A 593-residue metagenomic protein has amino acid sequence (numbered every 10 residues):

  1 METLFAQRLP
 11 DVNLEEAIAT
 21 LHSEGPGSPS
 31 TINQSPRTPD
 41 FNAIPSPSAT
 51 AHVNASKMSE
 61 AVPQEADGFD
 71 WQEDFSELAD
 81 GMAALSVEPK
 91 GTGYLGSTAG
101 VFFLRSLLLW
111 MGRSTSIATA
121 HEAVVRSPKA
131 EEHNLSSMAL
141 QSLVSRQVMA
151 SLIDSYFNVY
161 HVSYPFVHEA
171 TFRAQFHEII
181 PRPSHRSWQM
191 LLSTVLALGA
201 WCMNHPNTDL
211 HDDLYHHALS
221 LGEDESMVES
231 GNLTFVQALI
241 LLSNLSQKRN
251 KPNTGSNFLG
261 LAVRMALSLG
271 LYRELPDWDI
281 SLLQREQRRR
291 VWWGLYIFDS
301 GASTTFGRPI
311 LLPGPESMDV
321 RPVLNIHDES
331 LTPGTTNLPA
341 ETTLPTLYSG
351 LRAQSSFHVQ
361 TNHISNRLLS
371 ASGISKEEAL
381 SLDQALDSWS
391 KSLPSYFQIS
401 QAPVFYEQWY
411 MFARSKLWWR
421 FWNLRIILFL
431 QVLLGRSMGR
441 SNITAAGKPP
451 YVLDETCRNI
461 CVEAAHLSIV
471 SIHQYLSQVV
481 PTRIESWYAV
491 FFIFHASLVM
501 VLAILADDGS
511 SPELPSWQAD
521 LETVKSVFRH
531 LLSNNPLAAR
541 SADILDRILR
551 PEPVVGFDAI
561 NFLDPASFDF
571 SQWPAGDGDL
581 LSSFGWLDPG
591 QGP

Functional and structural regions predicted by a protein language model:
M1-H161, R186, M190, D209 (+1 more regions): Intrinsic, low-complexity transcriptional activation domains
E65-F69, E73, D80, L85-R126 (+6 more regions): Fungal transcription factor middle regulatory core
G68, D74-E88, T92, E485 (+2 more regions): Intrinsically disordered, low-complexity transcriptional activation domains
L107-L108, G112-S114, T119-T234, L241-K251 (+8 more regions): C-terminal transcriptional activation/regulatory domains of eukaryotic transcription factors
L214-H217, L221, F258, M265 (+5 more regions): Alpha-helical solenoid repeat scaffolds, predominantly canonical TPR units
N232-I240, E286-R289, L351-H358, Y410-Q431 (+5 more regions): Amphipathic alpha-helical protein-interaction segments enriched in hydrophobic
R249-M265: Classical protein tyrosine phosphatase
E522-S567: Eukaryote-biased recognition of C-terminal alpha-helical segments
